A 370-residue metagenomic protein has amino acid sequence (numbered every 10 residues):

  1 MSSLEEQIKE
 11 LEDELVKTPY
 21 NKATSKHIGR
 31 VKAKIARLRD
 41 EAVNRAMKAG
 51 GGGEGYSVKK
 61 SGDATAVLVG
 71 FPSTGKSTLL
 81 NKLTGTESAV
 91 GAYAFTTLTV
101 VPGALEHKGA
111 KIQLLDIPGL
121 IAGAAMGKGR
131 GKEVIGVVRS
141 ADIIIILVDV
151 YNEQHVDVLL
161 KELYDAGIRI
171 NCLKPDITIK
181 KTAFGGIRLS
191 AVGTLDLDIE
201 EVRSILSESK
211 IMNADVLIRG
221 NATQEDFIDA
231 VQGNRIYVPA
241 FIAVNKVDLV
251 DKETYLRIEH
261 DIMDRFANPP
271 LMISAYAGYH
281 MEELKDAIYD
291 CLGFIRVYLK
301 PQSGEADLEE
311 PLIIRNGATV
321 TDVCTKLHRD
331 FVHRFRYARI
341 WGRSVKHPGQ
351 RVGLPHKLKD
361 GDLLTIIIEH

Functional and structural regions predicted by a protein language model:
S2-I199: Conserved G1/Walker A P-loop phosphate-binding module
K17, A23-A64, V69, T74 (+2 more regions): C-terminal-of-GTPase-core extension/linker across diverse P-loop GTPases
